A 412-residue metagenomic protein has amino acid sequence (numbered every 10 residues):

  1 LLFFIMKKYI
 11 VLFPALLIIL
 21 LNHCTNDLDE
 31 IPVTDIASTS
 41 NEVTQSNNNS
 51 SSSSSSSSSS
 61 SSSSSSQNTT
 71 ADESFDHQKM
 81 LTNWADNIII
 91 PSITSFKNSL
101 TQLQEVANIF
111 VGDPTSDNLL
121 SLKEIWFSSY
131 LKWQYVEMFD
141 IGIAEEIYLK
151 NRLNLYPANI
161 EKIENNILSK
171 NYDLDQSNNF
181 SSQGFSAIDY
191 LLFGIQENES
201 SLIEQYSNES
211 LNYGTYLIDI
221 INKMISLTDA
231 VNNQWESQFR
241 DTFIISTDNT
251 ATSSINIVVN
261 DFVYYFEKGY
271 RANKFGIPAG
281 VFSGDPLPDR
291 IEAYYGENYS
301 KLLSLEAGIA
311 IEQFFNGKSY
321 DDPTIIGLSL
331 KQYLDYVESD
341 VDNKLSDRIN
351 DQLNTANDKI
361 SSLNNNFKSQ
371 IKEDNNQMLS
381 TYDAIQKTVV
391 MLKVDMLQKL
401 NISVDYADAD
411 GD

Functional and structural regions predicted by a protein language model:
L1-I5: Short, Lys/Arg-enriched N-terminal segments with co-localized hydrophobic residues within the first ~10-30 amino acids
M6-Y9, T25: Positively charged n-region of N-terminal signal peptides that target proteins for export
K8, L12-L17, K359: Terminal low-complexity, poorly structured segments
K8-V11, N41, E105: Hydrophobic transmembrane signal anchors and adjacent membrane-proximal interface regions, especially in viral
P14, I18-F75, S403-D412: Bacterial Sec-dependent N-terminal signal peptides
V33, N68-D412: Mature extracytoplasmic or organellar-lumen-exposed domains after removal of signal/transit peptides
